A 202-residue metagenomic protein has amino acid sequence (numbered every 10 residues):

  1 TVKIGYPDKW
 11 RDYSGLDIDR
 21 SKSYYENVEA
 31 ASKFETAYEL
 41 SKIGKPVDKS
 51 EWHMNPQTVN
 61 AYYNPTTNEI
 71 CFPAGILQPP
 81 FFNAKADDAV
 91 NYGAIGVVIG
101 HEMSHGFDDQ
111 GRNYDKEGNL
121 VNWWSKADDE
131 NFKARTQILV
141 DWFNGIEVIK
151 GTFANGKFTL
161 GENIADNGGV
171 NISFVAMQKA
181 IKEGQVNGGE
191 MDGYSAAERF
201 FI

Functional and structural regions predicted by a protein language model:
T1-I202: Intrinsically disordered, low-complexity linker/terminal regions across diverse proteins
